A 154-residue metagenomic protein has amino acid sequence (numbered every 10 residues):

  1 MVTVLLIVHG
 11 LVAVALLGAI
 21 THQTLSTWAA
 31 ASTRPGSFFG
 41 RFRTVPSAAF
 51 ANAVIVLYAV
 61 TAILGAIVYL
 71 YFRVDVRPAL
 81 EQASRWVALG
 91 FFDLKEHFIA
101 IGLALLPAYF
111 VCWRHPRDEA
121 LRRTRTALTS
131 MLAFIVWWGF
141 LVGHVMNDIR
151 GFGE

Functional and structural regions predicted by a protein language model:
M1-E154: Polytopic transmembrane helical bundles with strong interfacial aromatic enrichment
